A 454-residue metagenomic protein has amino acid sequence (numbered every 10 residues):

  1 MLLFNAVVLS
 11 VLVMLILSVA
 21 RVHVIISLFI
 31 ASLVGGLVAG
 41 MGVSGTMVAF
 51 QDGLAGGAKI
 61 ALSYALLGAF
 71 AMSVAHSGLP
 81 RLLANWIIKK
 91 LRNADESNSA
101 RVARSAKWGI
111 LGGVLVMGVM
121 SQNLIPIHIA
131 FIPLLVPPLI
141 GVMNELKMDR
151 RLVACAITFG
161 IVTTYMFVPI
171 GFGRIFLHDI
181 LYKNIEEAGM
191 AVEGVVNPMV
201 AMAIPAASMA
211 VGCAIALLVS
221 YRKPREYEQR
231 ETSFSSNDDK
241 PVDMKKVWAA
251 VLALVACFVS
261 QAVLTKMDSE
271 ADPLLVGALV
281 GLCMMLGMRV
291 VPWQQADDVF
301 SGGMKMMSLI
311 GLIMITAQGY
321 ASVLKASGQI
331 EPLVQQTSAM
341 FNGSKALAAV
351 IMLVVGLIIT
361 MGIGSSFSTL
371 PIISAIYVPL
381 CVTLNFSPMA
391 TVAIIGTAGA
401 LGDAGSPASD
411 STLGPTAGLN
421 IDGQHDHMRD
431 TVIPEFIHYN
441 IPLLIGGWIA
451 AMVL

Functional and structural regions predicted by a protein language model:
M1-L66, A201-G319, H438-P442, G446-L454: Hydrophobic transmembrane alpha-helices of multi-pass small-molecule transporters
M1-V7, A58, I129-F131, A206-A207 (+5 more regions): Structural signature of hydrophobic alpha-helical transmembrane segments
V13-R21, M117-P126, G160-V168, S260-L264 (+3 more regions): Transmembrane alpha-helix interface/packing and boundary motifs in multi-pass membrane proteins, characterized by
L28-V34, V153-G160, I372-Y377, I395: Central hydrophobic cores of alpha-helical transmembrane segments in multi-pass integral membrane proteins
V43-N144, Q294-V382: Membrane-embedded alpha-helical segments and adjacent helix-loop junctions characteristic of multi-pass solute
A69, L115-V119, P138, I157-M166 (+8 more regions): Transmembrane helix-bundle signature of multi-pass membrane transporters/permeases
N98-S121, L146-T163, A188-P198, K345-I359 (+1 more regions): Alpha-helical transmembrane segments of multi-pass membrane proteins
I140-P241, T412-L454: Membrane-core helix-loop-helix motifs of multi-pass transport proteins
